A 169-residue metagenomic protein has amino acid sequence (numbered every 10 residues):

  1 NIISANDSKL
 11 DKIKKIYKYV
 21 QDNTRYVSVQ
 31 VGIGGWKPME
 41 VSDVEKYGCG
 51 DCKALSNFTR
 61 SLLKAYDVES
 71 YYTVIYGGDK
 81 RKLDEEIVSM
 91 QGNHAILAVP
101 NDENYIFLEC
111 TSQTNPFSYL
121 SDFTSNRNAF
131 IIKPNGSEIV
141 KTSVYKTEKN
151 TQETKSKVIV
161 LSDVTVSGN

Functional and structural regions predicted by a protein language model:
N1-Y47, Y66, N93: Secondary-structure boundary elements
A5-L10, N23-V27, R60-Y71, V99-I106 (+1 more regions): Secondary-structure transition/capping motifs at alpha-helix termini and the adjoining loop/turn into the next element
N6, V31, S42-C49, K53 (+3 more regions): Hydrophobic alpha-helical scaffolding
K9, I13, E45, L55-S56 (+4 more regions): Active-site-proximal structural scaffolding
A54-V144: Hydrophobic/aromatic-rich core segments of domains that either
S125-N126, P134-N169: Long hydrophobic segments that form regular secondary structure
